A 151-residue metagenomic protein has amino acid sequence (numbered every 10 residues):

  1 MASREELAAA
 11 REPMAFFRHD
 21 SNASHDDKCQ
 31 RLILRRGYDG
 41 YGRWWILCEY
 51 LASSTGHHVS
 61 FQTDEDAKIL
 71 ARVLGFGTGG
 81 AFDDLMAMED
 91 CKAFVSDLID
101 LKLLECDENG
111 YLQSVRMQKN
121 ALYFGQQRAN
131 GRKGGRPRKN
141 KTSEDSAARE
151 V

Functional and structural regions predicted by a protein language model:
M1-A121, S146: Positively charged, structured surface patches that bind polyanionic biopolymers
R116-S146: Basic DNA-binding region of bZIP-type proteins
